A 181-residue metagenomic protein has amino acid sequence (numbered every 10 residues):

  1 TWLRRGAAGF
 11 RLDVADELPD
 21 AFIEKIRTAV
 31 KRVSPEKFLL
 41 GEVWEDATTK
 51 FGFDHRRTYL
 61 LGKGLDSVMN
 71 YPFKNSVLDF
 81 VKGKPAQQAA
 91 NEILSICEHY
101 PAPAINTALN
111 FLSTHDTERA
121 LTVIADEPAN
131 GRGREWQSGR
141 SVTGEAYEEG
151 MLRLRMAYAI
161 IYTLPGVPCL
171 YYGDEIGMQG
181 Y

Functional and structural regions predicted by a protein language model:
T1-Y181: Active-site and adjacent substrate-binding regions of carbohydrate-active enzymes
